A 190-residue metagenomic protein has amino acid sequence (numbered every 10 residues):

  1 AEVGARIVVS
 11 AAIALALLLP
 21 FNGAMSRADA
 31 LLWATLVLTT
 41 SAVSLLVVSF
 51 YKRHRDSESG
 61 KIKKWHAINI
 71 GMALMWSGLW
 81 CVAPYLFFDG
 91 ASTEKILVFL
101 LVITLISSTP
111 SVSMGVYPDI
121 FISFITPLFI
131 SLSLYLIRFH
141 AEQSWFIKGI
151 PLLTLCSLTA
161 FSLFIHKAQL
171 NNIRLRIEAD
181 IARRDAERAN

Functional and structural regions predicted by a protein language model:
E2-R55, L152, S157-T159: Hydrophobic alpha-helical transmembrane segments of multi-pass membrane proteins
N22-S26, S49-S57, Y85-T93, H140-S144 (+1 more regions): Transmembrane helix-loop junctions in multipass membrane proteins, especially transporters and channels
L38, I70, L74-S77, E178-I181 (+1 more regions): Charged, amphipathic alpha-helical oligomerization/scaffolding segments
S57-A73: Juxtamembrane helix-capping/reentrant segments at transmembrane boundaries
N69-S162: Hydrophobic transmembrane alpha-helices
K167, R174-N190: Amphipathic alpha-helical coiled-coil "transmission" helices that mediate dimerization and conformational coupling
